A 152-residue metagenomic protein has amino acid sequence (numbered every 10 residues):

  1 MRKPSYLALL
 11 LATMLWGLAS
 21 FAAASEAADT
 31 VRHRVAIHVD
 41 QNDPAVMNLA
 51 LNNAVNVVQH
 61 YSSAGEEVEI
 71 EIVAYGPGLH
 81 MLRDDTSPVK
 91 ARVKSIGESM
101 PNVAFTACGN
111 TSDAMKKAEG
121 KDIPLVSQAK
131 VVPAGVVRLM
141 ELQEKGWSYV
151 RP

Functional and structural regions predicted by a protein language model:
M1-P4: Positively charged n-region of N-terminal signal peptides that target proteins for export
L7-A8, A27: Intrinsic disorder/low-complexity detector
A8-A19: Bacterial N-terminal signal peptides
A22-P152: Secreted/extracellular ectodomain signature
